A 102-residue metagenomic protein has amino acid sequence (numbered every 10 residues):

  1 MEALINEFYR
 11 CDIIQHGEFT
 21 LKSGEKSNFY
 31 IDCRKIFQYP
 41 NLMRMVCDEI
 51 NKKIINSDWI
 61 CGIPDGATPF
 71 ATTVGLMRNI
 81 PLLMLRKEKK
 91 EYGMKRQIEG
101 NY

Functional and structural regions predicted by a protein language model:
M1-K53: Active-site-facing substrate-recognition patch
G24, I60, L82: Conserved hydrophobic/aromatic pocket- or pore-lining residues that grip, position, or stack substrates in active sites
R34, P64, E88: Anionic group-transfer/hydrolysis microenvironments
I50-N56, G100-Y102: Glycine-rich helix-loop-beta junction characteristic of Rossmann-like nucleotide cofactor-binding loops
S57-P64: Short glycine-rich phosphate-binding loop at a beta-alpha junction
A67: Conserved SAM/SAH-binding loop
F70-Y102: Short, glycine/charge-rich flexible loops or terminal/linker lids adjacent to PRPP-binding catalytic cores
